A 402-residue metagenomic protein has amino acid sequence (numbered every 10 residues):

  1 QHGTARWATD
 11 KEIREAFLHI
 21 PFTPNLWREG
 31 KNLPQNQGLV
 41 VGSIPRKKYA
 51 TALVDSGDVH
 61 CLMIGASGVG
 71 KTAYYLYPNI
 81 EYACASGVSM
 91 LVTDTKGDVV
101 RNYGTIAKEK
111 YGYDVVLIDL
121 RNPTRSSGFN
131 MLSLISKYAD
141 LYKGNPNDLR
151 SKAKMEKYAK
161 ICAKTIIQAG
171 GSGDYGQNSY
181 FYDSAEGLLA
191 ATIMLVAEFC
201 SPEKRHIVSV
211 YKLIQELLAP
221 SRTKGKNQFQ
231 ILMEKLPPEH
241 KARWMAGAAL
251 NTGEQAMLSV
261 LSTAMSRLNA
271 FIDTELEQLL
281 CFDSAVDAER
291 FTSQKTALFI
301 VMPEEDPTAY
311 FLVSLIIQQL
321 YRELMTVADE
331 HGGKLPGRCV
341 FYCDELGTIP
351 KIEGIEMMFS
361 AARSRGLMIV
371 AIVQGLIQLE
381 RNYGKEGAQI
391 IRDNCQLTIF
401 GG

Functional and structural regions predicted by a protein language model:
Q1-A16: Long, basic/Gly/Ser/Thr-rich N-terminal segments that mediate initial subcellular attachment or targeting
L18-A52: N-terminal pre-Walker A segment at the start of P-loop NTPase domains
V40-K48, A52-L367, N382-Y383: P-loop NTPase motor domains
F359-G402: Conserved ATP-driven motor cores of ASCE-family P-loop NTPases powering translocation/secretion/packaging/pilus
